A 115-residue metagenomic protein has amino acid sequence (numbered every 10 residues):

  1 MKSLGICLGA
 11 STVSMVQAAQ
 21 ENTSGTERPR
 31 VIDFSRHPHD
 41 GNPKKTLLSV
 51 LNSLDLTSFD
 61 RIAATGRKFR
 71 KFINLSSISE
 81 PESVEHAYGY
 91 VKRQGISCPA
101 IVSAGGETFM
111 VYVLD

Functional and structural regions predicted by a protein language model:
M1-E27, C98-D115: Gly/Thr-rich phosphate-binding beta-strand-loop-beta motif of the actin/hexokinase/Hsp70
S3, N52-L54, K92: Short amphipathic alpha-helices and their capping/turn segments at secondary-structure boundaries
G5-C7, L54-D55, R61: Short secondary-structure boundary/capping segments within folded domains
G9-T12, D40-K45, I78, E82: Electropositive phosphate-/nucleotide-binding environments in soluble metabolic enzymes
M15, R30, V50-L51, R61-R67 (+2 more regions): N-terminal cofactor/phosphate-binding cores enriched in small/glycine residues, especially glycine-rich loops such as
T26-S58, F69: N-terminal phosphate-binding loop and adjacent alpha-helix
S58-D60, S97-C98: Local beta-strand N-terminus motif with an aromatic residue
K68-D115: Conserved phosphate-binding catalytic cores of ATP/NTP-utilizing and phosphoryl-transfer enzymes
